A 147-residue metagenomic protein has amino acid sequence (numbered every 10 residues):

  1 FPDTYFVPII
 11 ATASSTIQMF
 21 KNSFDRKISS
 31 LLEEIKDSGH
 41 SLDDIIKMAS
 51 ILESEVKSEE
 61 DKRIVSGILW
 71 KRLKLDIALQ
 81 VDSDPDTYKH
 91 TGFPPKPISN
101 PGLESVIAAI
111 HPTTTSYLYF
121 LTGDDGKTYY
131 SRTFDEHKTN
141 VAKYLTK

Functional and structural regions predicted by a protein language model:
F1-K147: Bacterial extracytoplasmic/cell-wall-associated proteins, especially those involved in peptidoglycan
